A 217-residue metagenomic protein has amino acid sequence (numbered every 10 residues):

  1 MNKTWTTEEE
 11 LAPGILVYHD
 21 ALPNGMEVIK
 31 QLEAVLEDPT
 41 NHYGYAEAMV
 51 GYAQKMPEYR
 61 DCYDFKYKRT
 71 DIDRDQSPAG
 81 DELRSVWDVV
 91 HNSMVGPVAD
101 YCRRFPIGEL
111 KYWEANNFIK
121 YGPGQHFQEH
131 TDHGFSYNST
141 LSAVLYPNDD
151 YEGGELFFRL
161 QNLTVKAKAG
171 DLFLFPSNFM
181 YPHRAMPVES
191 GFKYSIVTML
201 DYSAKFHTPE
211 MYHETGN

Functional and structural regions predicted by a protein language model:
M1-I107, N217: Non-heme Fe(II)/2-oxoglutarate
D81-N217: Catalytic core of non-heme Fe(II) oxygenases with the double-stranded beta-helix
